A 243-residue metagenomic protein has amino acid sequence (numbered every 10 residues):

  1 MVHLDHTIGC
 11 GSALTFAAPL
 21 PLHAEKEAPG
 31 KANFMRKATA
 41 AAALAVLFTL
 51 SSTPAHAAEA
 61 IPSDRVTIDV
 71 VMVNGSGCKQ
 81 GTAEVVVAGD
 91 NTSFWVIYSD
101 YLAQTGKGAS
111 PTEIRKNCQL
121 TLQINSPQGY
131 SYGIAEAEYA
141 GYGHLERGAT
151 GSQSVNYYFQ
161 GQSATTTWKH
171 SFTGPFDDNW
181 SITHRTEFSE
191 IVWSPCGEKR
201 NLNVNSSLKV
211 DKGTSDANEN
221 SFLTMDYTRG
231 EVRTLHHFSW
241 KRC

Functional and structural regions predicted by a protein language model:
K31-A57: Secretory targeting and sorting signals
A58-K107: N-terminal leader/pro-regions and domain N-caps
W95-I97, D177-L223: Cysteine-clustered segments with highest specificity for TGF-beta superfamily mature ligands
I97-T105, E138-Y142, N205-D211: Generic short beta-strand segments
G106-R115, Q123-G133, H144-E146: Short, solvent-exposed beta-strand/turn "edge" segments of beta-rich domains on protein surfaces
G133-E187: An exposed acidic His-Trp-rich patch
V210-C243: Proprotein-processing/basic-patch segments
